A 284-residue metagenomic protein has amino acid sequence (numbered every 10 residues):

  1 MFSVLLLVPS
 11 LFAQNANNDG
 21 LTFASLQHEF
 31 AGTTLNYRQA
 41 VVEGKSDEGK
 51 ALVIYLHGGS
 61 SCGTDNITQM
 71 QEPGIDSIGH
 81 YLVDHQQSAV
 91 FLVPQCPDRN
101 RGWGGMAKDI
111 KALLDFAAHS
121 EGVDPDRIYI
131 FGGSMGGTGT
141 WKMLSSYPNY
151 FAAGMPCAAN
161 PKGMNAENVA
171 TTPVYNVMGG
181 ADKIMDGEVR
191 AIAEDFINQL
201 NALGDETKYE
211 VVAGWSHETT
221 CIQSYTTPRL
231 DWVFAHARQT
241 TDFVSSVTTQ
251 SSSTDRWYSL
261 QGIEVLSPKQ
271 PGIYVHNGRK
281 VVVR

Functional and structural regions predicted by a protein language model:
L11-L52, A89, G133, T138 (+3 more regions): A domain-start/cap signature at the N-terminus of enzymes
E43-E48, R99-M135: Gly/Ser-rich "nucleophile elbow"/oxyanion-hole loop immediately N-terminal to the catalytic nucleophile in hydrolases
K50-L52, L56-K111: Active-site machinery of serine-nucleophile hydrolases
M70-V83, K108, A112-L113, C157-E167 (+1 more regions): Alpha-helical scaffolding within the catalytic cores of extracellular/periplasmic polymer-degrading hydrolases
A118-G122, D126-A170: Primarily recognizes the serine-hydrolase "nucleophile elbow" in alpha/beta-hydrolase and SGNH/GDSL folds
Y175-V177, K183-I184, E188-T240: C-terminal catalytic histidine-bearing segment of alpha/beta-hydrolase fold enzymes
R238-Q261: Residue-level detector of functionally pivotal "anchor" positions at catalytic/ligand-binding pockets or at interdomain
I273-R284: C-terminal tail/sorting-segment detector
